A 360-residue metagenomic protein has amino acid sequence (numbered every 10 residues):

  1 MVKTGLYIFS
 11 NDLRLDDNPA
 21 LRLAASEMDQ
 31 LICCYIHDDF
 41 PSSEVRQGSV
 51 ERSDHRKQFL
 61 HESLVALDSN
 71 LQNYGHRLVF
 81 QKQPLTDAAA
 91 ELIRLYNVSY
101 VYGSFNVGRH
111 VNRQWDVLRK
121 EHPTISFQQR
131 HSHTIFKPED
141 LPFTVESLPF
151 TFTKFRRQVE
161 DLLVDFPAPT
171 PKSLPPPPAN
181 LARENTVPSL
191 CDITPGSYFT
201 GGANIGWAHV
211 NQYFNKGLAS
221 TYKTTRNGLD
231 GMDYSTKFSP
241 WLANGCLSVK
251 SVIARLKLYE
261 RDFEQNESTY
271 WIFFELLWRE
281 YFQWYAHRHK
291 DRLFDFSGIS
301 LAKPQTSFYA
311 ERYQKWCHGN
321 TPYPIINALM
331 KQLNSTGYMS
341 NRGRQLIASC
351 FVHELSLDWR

Functional and structural regions predicted by a protein language model:
M1-P167, K331: Trp/Phe/Arg-rich N-terminal binding region typifying the photolyase-homology
L13-D16, H110, D233, I325 (+1 more regions): Short, glycine/acidic-rich beta->alpha junctions
A20, H209, K237, V252-R255 (+3 more regions): Short, hydrophobic/aromatic alpha-helical segments in well-folded domains
E146-S300: Glycine/tryptophan-enriched, flexible segments
G228-L229, N320-T321, Y338-N341: Short helix-capping and inter-helix turn/linker motifs at the boundaries of alpha-helical repeat units
E267-W284, M330-R360: Structured ligand/cofactor/substrate-binding pocket environments in proteins
R312-L333: Helix-hairpin-helix/helix-loop-helix acidic hairpins
